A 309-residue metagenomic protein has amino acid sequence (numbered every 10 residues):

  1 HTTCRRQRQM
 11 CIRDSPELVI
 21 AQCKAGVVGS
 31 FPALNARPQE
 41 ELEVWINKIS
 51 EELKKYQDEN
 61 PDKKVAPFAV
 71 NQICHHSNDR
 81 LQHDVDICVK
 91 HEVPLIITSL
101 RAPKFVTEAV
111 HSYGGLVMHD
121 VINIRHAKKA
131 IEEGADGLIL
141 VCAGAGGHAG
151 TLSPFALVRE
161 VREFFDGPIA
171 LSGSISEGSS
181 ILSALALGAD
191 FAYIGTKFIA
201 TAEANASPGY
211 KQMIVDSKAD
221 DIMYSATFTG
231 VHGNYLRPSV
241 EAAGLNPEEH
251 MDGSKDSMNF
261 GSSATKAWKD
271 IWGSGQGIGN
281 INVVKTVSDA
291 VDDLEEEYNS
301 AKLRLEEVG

Functional and structural regions predicted by a protein language model:
H1-R8, I12: Single conserved hydrophobic/aromatic residue that forms the stacking wall/gate of nucleotide- or nucleobase-binding
R5-R6, K24-P32, S274-I278: Generic N-terminal amphipathic, Lys/Arg-enriched alpha-helix
R13-K24, V28, E51-K54, D58 (+2 more regions): Alpha/beta enzyme core
E17-A21, A25, E41-K48, D293 (+1 more regions): Residue-level detector of alpha-helical secondary structure
L18, T151, A156-A170, S176-G309: Conserved active-site-proximal phosphate/metal-binding subdomains
P32-P61, A66: Catalytic-histidine neighborhood of serine endopeptidases, predominantly the chymotrypsin-like S1/PA family
F68-I73: Glycine-rich phosphate-binding "P-loop"
